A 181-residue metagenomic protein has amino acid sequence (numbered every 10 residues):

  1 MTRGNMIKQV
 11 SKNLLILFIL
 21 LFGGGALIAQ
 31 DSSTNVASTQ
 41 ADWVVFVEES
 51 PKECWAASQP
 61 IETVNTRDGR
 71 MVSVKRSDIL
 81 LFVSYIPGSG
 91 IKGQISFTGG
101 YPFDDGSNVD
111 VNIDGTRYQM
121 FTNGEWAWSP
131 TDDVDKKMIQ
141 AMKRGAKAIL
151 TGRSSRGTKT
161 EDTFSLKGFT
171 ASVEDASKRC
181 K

Functional and structural regions predicted by a protein language model:
M1-R3, I19, L27-A29: Extended interaction regions within the primary functional domain
R3-L15: Bacterial N-terminal signal peptides that target proteins for export
N13-G25: Bacterial N-terminal signal peptides
A29-K181: A generic "folded-domain core" signal
